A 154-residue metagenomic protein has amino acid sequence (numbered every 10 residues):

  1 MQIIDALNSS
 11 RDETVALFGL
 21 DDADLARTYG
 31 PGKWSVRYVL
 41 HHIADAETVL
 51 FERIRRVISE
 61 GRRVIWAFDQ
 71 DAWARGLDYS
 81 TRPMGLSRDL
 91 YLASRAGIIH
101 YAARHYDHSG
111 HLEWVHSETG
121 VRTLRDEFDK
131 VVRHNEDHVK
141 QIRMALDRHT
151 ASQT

Functional and structural regions predicted by a protein language model:
M1-D5: Terminal targeting/low-complexity segments that flank the catalytic cores of oxidoreductases
A6-S10, A16-L20, A74-L112: Acidic/histidine-rich alpha-helical segments that form the ligand environment of transition-metal centers
D24-Q70, I99, L112-T154: Short, contiguous alpha-helical
